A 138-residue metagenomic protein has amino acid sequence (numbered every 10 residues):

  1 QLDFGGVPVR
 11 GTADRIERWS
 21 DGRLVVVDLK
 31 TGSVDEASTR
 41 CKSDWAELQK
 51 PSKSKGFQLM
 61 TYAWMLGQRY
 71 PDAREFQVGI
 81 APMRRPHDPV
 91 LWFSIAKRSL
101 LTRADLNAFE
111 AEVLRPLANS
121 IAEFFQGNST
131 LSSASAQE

Functional and structural regions predicted by a protein language model:
Q1-E138: RecB-family 4Fe-4S metal-dependent nuclease core
